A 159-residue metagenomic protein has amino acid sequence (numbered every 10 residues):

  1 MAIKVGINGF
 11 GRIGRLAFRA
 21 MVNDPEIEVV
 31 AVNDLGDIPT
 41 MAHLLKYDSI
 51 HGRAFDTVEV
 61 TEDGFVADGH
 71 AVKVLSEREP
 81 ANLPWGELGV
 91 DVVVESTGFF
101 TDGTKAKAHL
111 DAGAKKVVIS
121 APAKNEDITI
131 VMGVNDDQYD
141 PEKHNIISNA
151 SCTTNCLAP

Functional and structural regions predicted by a protein language model:
M1-P159: N-terminal Rossmann-like NAD(P) cofactor-binding subdomain of oxidoreductases, focused on the glycine-rich
